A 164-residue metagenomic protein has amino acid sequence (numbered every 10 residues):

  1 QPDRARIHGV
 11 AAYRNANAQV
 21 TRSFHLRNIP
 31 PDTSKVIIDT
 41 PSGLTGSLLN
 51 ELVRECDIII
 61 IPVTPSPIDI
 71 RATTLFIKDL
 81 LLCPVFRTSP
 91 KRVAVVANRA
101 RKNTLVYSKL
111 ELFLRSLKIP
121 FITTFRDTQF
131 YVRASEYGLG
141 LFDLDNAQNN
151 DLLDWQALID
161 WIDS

Functional and structural regions predicted by a protein language model:
Q1-G46, S135-E136, L141: P-loop/Walker-type NTP enzyme "switch/lid" segment
A18, P65-I68, A147-N150: Pocket-edge positions in alpha/beta enzyme catalytic cores
Q19-T21, R99, D127-Y131: Short, solvent-exposed coil/turn elements at secondary-structure transition points
R22-R27, L80, L110, L158 (+1 more regions): Generic hydrophobic alpha-helical segments
P41-D127: Conserved catalytic-core segment of NTP-binding enzymes
N103-Y107, V132-R133, Y137-L139: Class I S-adenosyl-L-methionine-dependent methyltransferase catalytic core
S135-L153: C-terminal boundary of histidine-terminating zinc-finger modules
N149, D154-S164: Charged phosphate-binding loop/patch that engages nucleotide di/tri-phosphates or the phosphate backbone of nucleic
